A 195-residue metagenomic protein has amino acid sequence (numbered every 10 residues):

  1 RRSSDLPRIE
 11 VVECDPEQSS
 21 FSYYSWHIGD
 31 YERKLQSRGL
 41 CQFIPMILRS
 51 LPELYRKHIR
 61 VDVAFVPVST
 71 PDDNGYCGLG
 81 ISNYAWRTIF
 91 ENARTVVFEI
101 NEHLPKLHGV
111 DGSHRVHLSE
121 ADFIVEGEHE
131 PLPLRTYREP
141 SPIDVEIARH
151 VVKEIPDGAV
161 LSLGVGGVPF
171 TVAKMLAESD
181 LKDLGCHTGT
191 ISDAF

Functional and structural regions predicted by a protein language model:
R1-F195: Conserved alpha/beta enzyme-core scaffold
